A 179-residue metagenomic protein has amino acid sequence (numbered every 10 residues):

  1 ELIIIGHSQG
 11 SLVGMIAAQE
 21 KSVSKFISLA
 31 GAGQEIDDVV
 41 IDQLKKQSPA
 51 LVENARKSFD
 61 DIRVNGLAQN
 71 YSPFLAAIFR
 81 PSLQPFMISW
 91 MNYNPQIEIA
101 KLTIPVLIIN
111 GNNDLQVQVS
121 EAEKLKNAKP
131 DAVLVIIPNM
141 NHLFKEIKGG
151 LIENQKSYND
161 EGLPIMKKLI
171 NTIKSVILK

Functional and structural regions predicted by a protein language model:
E1-S8: Alpha/beta-hydrolase fold nucleophile elbow
S11-K21: Short glycine-enriched nucleophile-adjacent loop and the immediately C-terminal alpha-helix near the catalytic center
K25-I97: Accessory cap/linker subdomain of secreted extracellular hydrolases
L102, I108-N110: Short beta-strand/loop motif that positions the catalytic acidic residue of the alpha/beta-hydrolase fold
I104, V117-N127: Short alpha-helix in the alpha/beta-hydrolase fold that links the catalytic acid
N113-V117, H142: Acidic catalytic loop of the alpha/beta-hydrolase fold
K129-I152: Catalytic histidine neighborhood in serine/cysteine hydrolases with alpha/beta-hydrolase-type architecture
L143, G149-K179: Catalytic active-site module of serine/aspartate enzymes centered on a nucleophile-bearing elbow/loop
